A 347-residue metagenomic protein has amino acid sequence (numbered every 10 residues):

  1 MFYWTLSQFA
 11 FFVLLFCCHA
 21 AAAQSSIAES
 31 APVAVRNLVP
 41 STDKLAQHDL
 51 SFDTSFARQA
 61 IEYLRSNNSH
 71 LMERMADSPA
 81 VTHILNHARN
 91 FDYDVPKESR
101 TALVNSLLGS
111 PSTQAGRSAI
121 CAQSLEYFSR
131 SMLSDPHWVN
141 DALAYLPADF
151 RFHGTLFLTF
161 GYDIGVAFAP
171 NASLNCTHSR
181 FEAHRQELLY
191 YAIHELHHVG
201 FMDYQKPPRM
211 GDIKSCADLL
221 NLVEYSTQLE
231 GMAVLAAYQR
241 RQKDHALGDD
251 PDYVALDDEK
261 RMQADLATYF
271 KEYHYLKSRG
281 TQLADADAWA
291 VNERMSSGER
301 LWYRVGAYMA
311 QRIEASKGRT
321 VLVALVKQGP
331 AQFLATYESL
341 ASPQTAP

Functional and structural regions predicted by a protein language model:
M1-L6: N-terminal secretory signal peptides that target proteins for export/translocation
S7-C18: Bacterial N-terminal signal peptides
Q24-V104: N-terminal mature-domain "stem" immediately C-terminal to a signal peptide or N-terminal signal-anchor/transmembrane
I27-Y63, Q205-K206, G211-E272, P343-T345: Post-HExxH zinc-binding segment in Zn-dependent metallohydrolases
S41-H48, Q59, Y63-H70, Y145 (+4 more regions): Structured segments of extracytoplasmic/periplasmic soluble domains in secreted or envelope-associated proteins
L71-S129, L133-Y145, D163, E293-Q311 (+2 more regions): Compact alpha-helical subdomains of small soluble proteins
T101-D252: Acidic/His-rich structured neighborhood in mature extracellular/periplasmic domains
P251-P347: Pan-zinc metallopeptidase signature
